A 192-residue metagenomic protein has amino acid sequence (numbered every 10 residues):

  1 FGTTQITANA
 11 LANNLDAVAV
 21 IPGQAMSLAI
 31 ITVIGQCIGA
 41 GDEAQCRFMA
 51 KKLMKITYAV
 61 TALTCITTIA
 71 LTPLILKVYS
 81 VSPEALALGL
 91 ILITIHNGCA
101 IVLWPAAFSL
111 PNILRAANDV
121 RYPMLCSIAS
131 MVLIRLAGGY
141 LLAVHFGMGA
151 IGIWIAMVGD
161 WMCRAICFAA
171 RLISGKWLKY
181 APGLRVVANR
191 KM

Functional and structural regions predicted by a protein language model:
F1-A17, Q45, E84-L90, D119 (+1 more regions): Interfacial/gating helices of multi-pass transporter permease domains
F1-G2, I30, L71-I75, G138: Hydrophobic/aromatic end-of-helix segments at the C-terminal termini of transmembrane alpha-helices
N9-T72, W104-S127: Small-residue-rich hydrophobic transmembrane alpha-helices
G23-S27, H96-A116, Y122-I134, G138 (+1 more regions): Short runs within selected transmembrane alpha-helices of multi-pass transporters and secretion channels
I34-A100, L142-M192: Short alpha-helical transmembrane segments in multi-pass integral membrane proteins
